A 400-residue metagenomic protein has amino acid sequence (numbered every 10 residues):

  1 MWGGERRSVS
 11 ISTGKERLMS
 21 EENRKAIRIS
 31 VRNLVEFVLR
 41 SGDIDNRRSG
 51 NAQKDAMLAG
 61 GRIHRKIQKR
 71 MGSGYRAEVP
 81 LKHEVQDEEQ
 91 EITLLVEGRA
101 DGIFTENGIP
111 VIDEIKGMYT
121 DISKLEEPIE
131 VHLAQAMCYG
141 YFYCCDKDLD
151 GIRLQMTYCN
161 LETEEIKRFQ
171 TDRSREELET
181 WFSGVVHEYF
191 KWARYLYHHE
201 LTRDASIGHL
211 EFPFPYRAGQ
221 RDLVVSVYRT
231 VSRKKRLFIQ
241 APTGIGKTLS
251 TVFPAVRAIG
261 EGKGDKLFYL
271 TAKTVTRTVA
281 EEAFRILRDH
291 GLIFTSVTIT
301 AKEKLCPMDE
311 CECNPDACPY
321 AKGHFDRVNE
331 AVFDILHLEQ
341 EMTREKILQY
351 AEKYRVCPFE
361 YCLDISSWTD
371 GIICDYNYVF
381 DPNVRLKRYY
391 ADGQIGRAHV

Functional and structural regions predicted by a protein language model:
W2, V9-P110, A134: Metal-dependent nuclease catalytic cores that hydrolyze phosphodiester bonds in DNA/RNA, characterized by
H83-E179: Mg2+/Mn2+-dependent nuclease catalytic core
H198-Q240: Conserved pre-motif I regulatory segment
D204, L210-E211, K263-I372, Y376-F380: A substrate-engagement module of RecA-like helicase motors
R229, L249-G262, A283-I286: Walker A/P-loop NTP-binding motif
R233-P254: Walker A/P-loop
R385-G393: Short, conserved "post-DEAD/DEAH" coupling segment immediately C-terminal to helicase motif II within the SF2/RecA-like
A398-V400: Conserved small/polar residues in nucleotide/adenosyl-binding loops
